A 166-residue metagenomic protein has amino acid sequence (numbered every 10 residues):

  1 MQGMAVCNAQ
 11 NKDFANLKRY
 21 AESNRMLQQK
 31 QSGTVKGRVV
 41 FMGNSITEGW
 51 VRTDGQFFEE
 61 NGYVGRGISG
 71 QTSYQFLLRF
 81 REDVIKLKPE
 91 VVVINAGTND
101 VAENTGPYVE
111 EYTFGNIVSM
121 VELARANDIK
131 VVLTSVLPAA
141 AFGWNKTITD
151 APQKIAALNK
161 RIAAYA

Functional and structural regions predicted by a protein language model:
G3-V91: Serine-esterase "nucleophile elbow" of acetyl-processing enzymes
Q56-N61, L78-A166: Alpha-helical cap/lid subdomain in secreted, periplasmic, or secretory-pathway luminal O-acyl-processing enzymes
